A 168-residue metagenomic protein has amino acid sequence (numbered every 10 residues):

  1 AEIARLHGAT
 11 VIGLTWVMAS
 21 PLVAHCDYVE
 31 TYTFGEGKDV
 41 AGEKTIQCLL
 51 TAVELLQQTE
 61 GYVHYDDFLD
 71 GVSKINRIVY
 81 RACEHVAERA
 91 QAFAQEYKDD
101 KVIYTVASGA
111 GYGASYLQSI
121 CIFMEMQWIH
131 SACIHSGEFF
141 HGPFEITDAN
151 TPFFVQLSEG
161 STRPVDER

Functional and structural regions predicted by a protein language model:
A1-Y65, S108, Q156-R168: Glycine-rich phosphate-binding loops that contact phosphosugars or nucleotide phosphates
R5-L6, E96-D99, I146-N150: Flexible, charged surface loops at secondary-structure boundaries
G8-T10, V102, P152: Residues at the starts of beta-strands that form the adenosine-phosphate
W16-V17, A90-A92, F139-P143: A generic local structural motif
A24, T31, L49, G71 (+3 more regions): Solvent-exposed, non-transmembrane amphipathic alpha-helical segments
E36, V53-I134: Active-site phosphate/pyrophosphate-binding segments
G113-R168: Internal helical hairpin/lid segments
